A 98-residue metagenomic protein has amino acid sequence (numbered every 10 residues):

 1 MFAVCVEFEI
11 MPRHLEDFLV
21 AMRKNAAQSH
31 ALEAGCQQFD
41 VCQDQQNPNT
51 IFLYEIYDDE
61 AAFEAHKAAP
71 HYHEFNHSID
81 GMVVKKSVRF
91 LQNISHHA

Functional and structural regions predicted by a protein language model:
F2-E9, Q38-K67: Short, well-ordered beta-strand segments in beta-rich or mixed alpha/beta enzyme and ligand-binding folds
F2-L32, C36: N-terminal first-folded block
F2-V4, L15, L19, D44 (+3 more regions): A broad, low-amplitude sensor of folded, mature protein cores
E7, M11, P70, S95-A98: Short flexible/disordered coil segments
H14, N49, H71: Short phosphate-engaging motifs
K24-C36, I56-R89: An amphipathic, aromatic/His-enriched active-site/gating alpha helix that lines ligand/cofactor pockets
D40-N49, N76-A98: Glycine-rich beta-strand-turn "strand-cap" elements at beta-sheet edges
